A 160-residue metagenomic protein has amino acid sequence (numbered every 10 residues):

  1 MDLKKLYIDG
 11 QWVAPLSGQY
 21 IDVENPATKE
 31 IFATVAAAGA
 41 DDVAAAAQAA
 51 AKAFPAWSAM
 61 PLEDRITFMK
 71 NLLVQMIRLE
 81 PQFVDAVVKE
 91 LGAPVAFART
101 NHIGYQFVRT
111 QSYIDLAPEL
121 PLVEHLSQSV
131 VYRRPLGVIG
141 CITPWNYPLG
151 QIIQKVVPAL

Functional and structural regions predicted by a protein language model:
M1-S127: N-terminal Rossmann-like NAD(P)+-binding subdomain of aldehyde/semialdehyde dehydrogenases
P121-L160: Conserved small-residue-rich beta-alpha loop and adjacent elements that most often cradle the phosphate/pyrophosphate
